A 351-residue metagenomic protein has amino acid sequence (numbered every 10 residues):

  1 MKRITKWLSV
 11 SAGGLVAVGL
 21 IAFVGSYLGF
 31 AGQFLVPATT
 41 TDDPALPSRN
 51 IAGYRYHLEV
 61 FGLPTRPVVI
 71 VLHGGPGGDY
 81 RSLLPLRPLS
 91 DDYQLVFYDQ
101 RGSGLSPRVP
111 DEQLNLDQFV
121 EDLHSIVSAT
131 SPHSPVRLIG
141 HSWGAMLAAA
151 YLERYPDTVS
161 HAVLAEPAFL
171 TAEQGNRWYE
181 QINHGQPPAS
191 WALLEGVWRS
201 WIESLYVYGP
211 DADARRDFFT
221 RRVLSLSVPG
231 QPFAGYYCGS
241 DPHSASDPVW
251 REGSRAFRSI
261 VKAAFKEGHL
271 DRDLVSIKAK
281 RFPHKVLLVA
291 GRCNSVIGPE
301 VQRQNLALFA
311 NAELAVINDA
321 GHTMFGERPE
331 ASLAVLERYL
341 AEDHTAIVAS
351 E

Functional and structural regions predicted by a protein language model:
K2-V68, D92, A341-E351: Alpha/beta-hydrolase fold catalytic core
Y54-L105: Conserved HGGG/HGGXW glycine-rich cap/lid loop of the alpha/beta-hydrolase fold
S103-I139: Active-site loop/oxyanion-hole signature of alpha/beta-hydrolase fold enzymes
S134-W178: Conserved hydrolase catalytic core segment
L164-Y208: Flexible "cap/lid" loop of the alpha/beta hydrolase fold
E195-L287: Alpha/beta-hydrolase
S276-R281, V286-E313, I317: Conserved loop-alpha-helix segment in the C-terminal half of the alpha/beta-hydrolase fold that carries the catalytic
A320-P329, L333: Catalytic histidine-centered segment of alpha/beta-hydrolase-like enzymes
